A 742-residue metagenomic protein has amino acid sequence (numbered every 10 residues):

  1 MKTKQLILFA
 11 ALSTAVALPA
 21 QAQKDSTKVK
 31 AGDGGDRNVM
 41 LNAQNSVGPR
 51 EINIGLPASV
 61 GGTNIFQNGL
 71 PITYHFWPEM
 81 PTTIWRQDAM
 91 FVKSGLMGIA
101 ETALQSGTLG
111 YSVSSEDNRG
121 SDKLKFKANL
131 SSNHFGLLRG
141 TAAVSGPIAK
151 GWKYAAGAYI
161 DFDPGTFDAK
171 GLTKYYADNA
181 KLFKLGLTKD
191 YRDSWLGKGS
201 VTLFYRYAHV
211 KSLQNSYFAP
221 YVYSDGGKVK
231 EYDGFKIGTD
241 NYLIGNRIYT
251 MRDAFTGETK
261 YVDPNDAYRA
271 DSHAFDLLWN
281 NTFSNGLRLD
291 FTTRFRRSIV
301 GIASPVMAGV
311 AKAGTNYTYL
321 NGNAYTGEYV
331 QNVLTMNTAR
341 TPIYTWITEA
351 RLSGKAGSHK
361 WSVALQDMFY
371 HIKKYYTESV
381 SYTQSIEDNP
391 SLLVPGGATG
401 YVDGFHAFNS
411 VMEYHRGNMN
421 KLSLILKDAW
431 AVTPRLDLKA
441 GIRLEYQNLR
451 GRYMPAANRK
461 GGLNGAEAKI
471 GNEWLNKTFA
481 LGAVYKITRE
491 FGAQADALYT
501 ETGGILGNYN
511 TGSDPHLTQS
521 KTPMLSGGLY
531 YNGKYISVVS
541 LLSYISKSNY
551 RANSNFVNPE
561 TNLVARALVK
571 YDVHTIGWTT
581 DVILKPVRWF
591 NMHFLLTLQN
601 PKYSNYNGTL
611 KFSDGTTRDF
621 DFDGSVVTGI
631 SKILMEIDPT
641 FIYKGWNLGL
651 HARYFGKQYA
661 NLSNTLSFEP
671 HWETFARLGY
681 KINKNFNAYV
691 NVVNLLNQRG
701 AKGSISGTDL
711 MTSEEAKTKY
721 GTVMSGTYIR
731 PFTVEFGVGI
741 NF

Functional and structural regions predicted by a protein language model:
Q23-S26, R653-Y659, Y680-F742: C-terminal beta-signal and adjacent terminal beta-strands/loops of Gram-negative outer-membrane beta-barrel proteins
A43, R50-I52, V92, L96-T102 (+3 more regions): Short strand-turn segments of transmembrane beta-barrel domains in outer membranes, especially the first one or two
L70-G98: Short acidic/polar hinge/loop motifs at secondary-structure boundaries that mediate gating or recognition
S132-D163, F167-G238, L277-L278: Transmembrane beta-barrel wall of Gram-negative outer-membrane proteins
P164, Y603, T628-K681, V693-N697 (+1 more regions): C-terminal beta-barrel architecture of Gram-negative outer-membrane proteins
T188-D190, G197-D276, G301-T335, L392-F408: Acidic/polar loop-and-plug regions of large Gram-negative outer-membrane beta-barrel proteins
I343, K360-M368, P395-G396, V411-K547 (+4 more regions): Structural signature of Gram-negative outer-membrane beta-barrels, strongest in the C-terminal barrel of TonB-dependent
Y544-K547, V564-L662, N685, G737-N741: Gram-negative outer-membrane beta-barrel transporters
